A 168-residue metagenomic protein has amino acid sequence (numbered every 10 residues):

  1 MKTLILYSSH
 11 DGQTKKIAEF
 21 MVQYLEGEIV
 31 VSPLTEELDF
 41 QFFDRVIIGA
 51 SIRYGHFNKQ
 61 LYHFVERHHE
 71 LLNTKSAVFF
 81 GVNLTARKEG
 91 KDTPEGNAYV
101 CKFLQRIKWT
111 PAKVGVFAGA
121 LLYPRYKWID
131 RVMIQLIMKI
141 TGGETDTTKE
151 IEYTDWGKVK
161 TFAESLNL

Functional and structural regions predicted by a protein language model:
M1-K2, L168: Short, Lys/Arg-enriched, disordered terminal segments
K2-G27: N-terminal beta1-alpha1 ligand-phosphate binding loop
Y24-V30, F42-R45, A50-L168: FMN-binding flavodoxin-like domain, especially the glycine-rich phosphate-binding loop
P33: Short loop/edge segments at beta-strand edges and connector loops that shape dinucleotide/nucleotide cofactor-binding
E36-Q41: Short amphipathic alpha-helix with an adjacent loop that forms part of the alpha/beta core around
